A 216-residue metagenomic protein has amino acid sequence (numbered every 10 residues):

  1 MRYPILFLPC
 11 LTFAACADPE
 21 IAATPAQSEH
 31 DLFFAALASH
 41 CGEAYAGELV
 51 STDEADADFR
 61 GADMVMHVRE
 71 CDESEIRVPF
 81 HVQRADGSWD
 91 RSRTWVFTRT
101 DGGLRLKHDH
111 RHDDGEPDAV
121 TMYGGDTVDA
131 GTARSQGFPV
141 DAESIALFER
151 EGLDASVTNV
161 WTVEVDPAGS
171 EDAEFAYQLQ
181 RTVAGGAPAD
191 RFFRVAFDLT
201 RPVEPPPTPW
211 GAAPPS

Functional and structural regions predicted by a protein language model:
F13-A15: C-terminal motif of bacterial Sec signal peptides marking the signal peptidase cleavage site
A17-P19: Bacterial signal peptide processing site
P25-A55, Y177: Tryptophan-anchored aromatic micro-motifs
A46-E73: Short, solvent-exposed loop/hinge segments that bridge or flank secondary-structure elements
L49, I76-A85, K107-D109, R150-G152 (+1 more regions): Short beta-strand segments that buttress and anchor functional surface loops
G61-M64, W89-T94, D118, T158 (+1 more regions): Short, surface-exposed coil-to-beta transition loops
T98-G152: An exposed acidic His-Trp-rich patch
T121-D126, E174-S216: Edge beta-strand at a domain terminus
